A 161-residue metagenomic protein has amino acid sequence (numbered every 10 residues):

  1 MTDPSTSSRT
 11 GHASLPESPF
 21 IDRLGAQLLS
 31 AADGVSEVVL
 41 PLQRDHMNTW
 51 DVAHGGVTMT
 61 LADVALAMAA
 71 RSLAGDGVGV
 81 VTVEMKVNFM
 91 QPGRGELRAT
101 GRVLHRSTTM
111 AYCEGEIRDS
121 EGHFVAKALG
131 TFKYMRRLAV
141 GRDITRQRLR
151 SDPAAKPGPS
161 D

Functional and structural regions predicted by a protein language model:
M1-D161: Terminal targeting signals and extreme-terminal segments of soluble enzymes
